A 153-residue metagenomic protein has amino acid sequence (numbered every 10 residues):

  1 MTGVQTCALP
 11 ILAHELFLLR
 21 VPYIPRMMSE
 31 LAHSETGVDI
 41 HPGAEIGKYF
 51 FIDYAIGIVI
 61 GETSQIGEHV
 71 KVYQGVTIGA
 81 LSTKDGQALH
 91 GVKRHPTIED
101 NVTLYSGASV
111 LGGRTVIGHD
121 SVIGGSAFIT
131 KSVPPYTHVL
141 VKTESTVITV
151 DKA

Functional and structural regions predicted by a protein language model:
T2-L9: Short, small-residue-biased leader/transition segments that mark boundaries at the very start of proteins
A8, L16, A32-E35: Long, low-complexity, charged/polar intrinsically disordered regions
L16-P22, F50: Charged, alpha-helical coiled-coil and linker scaffolds that mediate dimerization/oligomerization and interdomain
M28-S29: Long, charged amphipathic helices and adjacent flexible linkers at domain junctions
T36, H41-P42, G47-K48, D53-E62 (+11 more regions): Left-handed beta-helix
G86-H95: Regulatory activation segment
